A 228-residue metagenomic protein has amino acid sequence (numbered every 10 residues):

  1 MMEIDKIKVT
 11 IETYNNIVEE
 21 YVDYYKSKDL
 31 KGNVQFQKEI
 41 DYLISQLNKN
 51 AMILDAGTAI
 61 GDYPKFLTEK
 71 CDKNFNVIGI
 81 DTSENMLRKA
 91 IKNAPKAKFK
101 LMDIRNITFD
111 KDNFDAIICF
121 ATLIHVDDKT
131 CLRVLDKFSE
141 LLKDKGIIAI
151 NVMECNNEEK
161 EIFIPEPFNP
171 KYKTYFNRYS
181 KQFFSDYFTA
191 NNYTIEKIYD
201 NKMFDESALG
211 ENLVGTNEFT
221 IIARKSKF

Functional and structural regions predicted by a protein language model:
M2-L47: Conserved class I S-adenosyl-L-methionine
L54-N106: Class I SAM-dependent methyltransferase SAM/SAH-binding core
I118-C119: A conserved beta-strand element that flanks and buttresses the S-adenosyl-L-methionine
L132-D144: A short glycine-rich, Lys/Arg-flanked "PGG" loop and its adjoining helix->strand segment in the class I
G146-V152: Conserved beta-strand signature within the Rossmann-like core of class I S-adenosyl-L-methionine
P165-F183: Acceptor-substrate binding/catalytic loop of class I
Y193-F204: Conserved S-adenosyl-L-methionine
E206-F228: Core SAM-dependent methyltransferase catalytic element
